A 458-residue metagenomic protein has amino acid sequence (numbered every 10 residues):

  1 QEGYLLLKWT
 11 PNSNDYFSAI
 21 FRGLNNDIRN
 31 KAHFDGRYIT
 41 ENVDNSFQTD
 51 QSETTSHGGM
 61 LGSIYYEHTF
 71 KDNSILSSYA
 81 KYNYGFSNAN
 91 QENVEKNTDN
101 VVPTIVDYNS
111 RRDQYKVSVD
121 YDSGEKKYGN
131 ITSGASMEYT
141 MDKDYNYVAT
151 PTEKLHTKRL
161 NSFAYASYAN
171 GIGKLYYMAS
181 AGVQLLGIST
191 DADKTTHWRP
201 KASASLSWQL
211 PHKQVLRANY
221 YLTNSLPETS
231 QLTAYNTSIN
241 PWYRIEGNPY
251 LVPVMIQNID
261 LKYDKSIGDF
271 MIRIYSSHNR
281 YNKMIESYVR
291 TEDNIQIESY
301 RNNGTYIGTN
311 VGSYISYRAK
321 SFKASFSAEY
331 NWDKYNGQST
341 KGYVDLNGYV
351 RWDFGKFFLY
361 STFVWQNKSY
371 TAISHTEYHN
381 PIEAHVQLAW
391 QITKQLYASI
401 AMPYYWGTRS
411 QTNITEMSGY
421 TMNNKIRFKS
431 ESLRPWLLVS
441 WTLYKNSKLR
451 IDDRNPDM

Functional and structural regions predicted by a protein language model:
Q1, N30-F47, N88-N97, K143-T152 (+10 more regions): Outer-membrane beta-barrel translocator domains and adjoining extracellular loop/strand segments of Gram-negative
Y4, K8-N26, E53-D193, H197-R199 (+3 more regions): Face-selective signature of the C-terminal outer-membrane beta-barrel domain
A19-F21, S78-A80, S133-A135, A179-A181 (+9 more regions): Membrane-embedded beta-strand positions of outer-membrane beta-barrel proteins
S52-G58, I105-D113, P151-L160, A192-R199 (+6 more regions): Replace "Gram-negative outer membrane beta-barrel proteins" with "bacterial and organellar outer membrane beta-barrel
A164-N170, P200-W208, S276-H278, V311-Y317 (+3 more regions): Feature captures outer-membrane beta-barrel proteins of Gram-negative bacteria and organelles
S205-S207, I426-M458: Outer-membrane beta-barrel "beta-signal"
H212, N224-R273, R280, I297-T309 (+1 more regions): Outer-membrane beta-barrel signature, preferentially recognizing the C-terminal barrel domain of Gram-negative
H278-I285, I295-S369: Gram-negative outer-membrane beta-barrel transporters
